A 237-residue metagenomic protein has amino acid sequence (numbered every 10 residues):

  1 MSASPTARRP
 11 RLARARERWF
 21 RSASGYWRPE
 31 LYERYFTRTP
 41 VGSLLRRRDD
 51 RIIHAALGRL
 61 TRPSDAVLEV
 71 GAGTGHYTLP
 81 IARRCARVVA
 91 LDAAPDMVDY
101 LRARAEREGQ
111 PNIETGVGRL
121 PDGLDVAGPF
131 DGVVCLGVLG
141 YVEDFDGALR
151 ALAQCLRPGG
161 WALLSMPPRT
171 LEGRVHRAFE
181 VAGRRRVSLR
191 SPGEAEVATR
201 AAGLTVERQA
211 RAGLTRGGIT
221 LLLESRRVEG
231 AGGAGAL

Functional and structural regions predicted by a protein language model:
S2-T61: Conserved class I S-adenosyl-L-methionine
T74-D122: Class I SAM-dependent methyltransferase SAM/SAH-binding core
V134: A conserved beta-strand element that flanks and buttresses the S-adenosyl-L-methionine
G137-V138: Short catalytic micro-motifs in class I SAM-dependent methyltransferases
D146-P158: A short glycine-rich, Lys/Arg-flanked "PGG" loop and its adjoining helix->strand segment in the class I
G160-M166: Conserved beta-strand signature within the Rossmann-like core of class I S-adenosyl-L-methionine
P168-R186: Short, glycine-/aromatic-enriched active-site segment of Class I SAM-dependent methyltransferases
V187-A202: Short alpha-helix
